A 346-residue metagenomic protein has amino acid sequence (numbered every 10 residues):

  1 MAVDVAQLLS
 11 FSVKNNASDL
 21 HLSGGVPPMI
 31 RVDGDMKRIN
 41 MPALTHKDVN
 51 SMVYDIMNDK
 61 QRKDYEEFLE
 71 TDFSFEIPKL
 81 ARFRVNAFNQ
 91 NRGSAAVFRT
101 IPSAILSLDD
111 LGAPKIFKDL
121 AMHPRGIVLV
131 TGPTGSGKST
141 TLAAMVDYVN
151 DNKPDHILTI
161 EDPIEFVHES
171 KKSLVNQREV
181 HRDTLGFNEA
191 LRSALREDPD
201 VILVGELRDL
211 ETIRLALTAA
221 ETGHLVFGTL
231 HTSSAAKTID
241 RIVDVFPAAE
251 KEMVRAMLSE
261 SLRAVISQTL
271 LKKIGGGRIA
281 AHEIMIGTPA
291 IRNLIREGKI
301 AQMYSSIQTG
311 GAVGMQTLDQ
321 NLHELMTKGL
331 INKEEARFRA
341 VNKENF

Functional and structural regions predicted by a protein language model:
M1-F346: Short, flexible helix-loop junctions that flank or precede catalytic/ligand sites
